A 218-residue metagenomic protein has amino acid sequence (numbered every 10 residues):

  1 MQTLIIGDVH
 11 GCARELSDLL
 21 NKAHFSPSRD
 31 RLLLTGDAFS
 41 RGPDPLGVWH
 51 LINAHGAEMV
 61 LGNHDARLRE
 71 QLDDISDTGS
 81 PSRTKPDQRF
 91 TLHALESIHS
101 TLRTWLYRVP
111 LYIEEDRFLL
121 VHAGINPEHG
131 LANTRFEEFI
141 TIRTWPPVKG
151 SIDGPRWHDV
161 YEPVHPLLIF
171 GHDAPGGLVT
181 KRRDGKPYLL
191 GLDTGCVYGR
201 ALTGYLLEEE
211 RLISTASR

Functional and structural regions predicted by a protein language model:
M1-H50, H55: N-terminal active-site segment of His-dependent metallophosphoesterases
Q2-H10, F118-G124, L190-L192: Active-site-proximal beta-strand elements of phosphoester/diester hydrolases
I5, L34, M59-V60, L119 (+2 more regions): Residue-level marker for buried hydrophobic side chains located in beta-strands that build the well-ordered beta-sheet
D8, D37, I52, G62-N63 (+5 more regions): Divalent metal-coordination and catalytic microenvironments
H10-R14, S40-P43, A66-E70, P127-E128 (+2 more regions): Active-site environment of divalent metal-dependent phosphoester hydrolases
P27-R29, G56, D116, V164-H165: A general structural motif
P45-L120, N126-P127, L131-R156: Active-site neighborhood of divalent metal-dependent phosphoester bond hydrolases
F139-R218: Acidic, His/Gly-rich catalytic cores of divalent-metal-dependent hydrolytic chemistry
